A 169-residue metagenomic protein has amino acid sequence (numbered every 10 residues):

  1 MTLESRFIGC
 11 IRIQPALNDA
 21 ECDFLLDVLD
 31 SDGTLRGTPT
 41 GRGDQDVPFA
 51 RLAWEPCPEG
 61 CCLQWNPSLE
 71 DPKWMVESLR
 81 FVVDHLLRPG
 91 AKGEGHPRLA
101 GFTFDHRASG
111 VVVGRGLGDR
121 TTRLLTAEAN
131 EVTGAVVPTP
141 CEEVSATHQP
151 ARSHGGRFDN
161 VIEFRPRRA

Functional and structural regions predicted by a protein language model:
M1-G33, R168-A169: Short, extreme N-terminal segment that most often corresponds to the first beta-strand
T34-T38: Signature of dsDNA virion morphogenesis modules
P39-A169: Charged interaction segments
